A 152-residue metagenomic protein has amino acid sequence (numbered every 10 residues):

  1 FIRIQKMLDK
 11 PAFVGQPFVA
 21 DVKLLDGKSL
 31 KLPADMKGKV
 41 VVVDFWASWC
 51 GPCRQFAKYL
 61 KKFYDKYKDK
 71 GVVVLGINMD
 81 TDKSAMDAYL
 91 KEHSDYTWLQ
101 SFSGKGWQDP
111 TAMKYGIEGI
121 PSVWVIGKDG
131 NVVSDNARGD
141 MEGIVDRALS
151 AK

Functional and structural regions predicted by a protein language model:
F1-K28, A34-K37, A88-K91: N-proximal helix/coil linker or "cap" segments that precede and/or mark the start of modular domains
D21-L24, D87-D129: Short, internal strand/loop/helix patches that form the active-site neighborhood or redox-interaction surface
K31-G51, L60: Short active-site neighborhood of thiol/selenol oxidoreductases, capturing the structured segment around
S48-Q55, S122: C-type cytochrome heme c attachment motif
R54-S94, G104-M113, G143: Structural microenvironment flanking redox-active thiols in thiol-disulfide oxidoreductases
G119-I120, K128-K152: Non-catalytic, surface beta->alpha helical segment in thiol-disulfide oxidoreductase systems
